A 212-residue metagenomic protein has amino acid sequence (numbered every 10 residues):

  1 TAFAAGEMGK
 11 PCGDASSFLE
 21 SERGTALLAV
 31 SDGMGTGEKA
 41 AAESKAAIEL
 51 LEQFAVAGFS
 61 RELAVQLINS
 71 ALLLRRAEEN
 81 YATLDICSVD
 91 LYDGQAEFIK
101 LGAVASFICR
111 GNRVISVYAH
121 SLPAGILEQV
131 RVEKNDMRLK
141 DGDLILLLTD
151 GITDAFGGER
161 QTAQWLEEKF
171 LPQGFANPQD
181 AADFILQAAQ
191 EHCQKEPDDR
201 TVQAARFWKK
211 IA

Functional and structural regions predicted by a protein language model:
T1-G33, K39, A46-E49, V132-N135: N-terminal entry segment of metal-dependent catalytic domains or homologous docking segments
G9-G24, Y81-L84, S116-G157, C193 (+1 more regions): Acidic loop->beta-strand submotif enriched in PP2C/PPM serine/threonine phosphatases
L27-S31, I145, Q203-A205: Short, well-ordered beta-strand elements
D32, A103, L148-G151, D199: DG-centered beta-turn motif at the end of beta-strands
G35-A57, L139, D143-C193, I211: Active-site-proximal, acidic helix/loop segment immediately C-terminal to a metal-coordinating Asp/Glu
A41-G111, A189-A205: Catalytic core of PPM/PP2C metal-dependent serine/threonine phosphatase domains
E97-D141, L147, T162-L171, F175 (+1 more regions): PP2C/PPM-type serine/threonine phosphatase catalytic core, specifically the conserved beta-strand-loop-alpha-helix
A205-I211: Short beta-strand-to-coil "C-cap" segments at the C-terminal boundary of structured domains/repeats, marking
